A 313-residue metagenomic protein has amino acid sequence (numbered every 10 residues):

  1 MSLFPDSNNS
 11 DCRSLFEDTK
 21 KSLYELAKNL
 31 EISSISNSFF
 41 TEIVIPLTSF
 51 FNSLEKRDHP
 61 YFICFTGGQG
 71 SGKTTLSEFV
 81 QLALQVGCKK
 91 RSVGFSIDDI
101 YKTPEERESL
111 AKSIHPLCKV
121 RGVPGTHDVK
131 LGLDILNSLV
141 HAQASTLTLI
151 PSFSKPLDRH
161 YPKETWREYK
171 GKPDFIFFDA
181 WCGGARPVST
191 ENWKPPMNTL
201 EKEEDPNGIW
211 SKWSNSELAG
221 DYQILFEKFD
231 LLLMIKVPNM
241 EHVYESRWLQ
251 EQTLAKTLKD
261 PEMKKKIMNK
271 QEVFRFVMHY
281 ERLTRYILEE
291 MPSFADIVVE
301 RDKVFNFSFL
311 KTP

Functional and structural regions predicted by a protein language model:
M1-C64, G68: Extreme N-terminal, non-catalytic leader segments that precede Walker-type/kinase nucleotide-binding cores
S2-E17, F40, C182-P313: Conserved NTP phosphate-binding and transfer environment spanning the P-loop NTPase/kinase superfamily
I35, V93-S96, I100-D158: Conserved nucleotide-sensing/catalytic segment adjacent to the nucleotide-binding pocket in NTP-handling enzymes
K73: Conserved lysine of the Walker
L82-V93: Post-Walker A helix-loop "phosphate-sensing" segment adjacent to the P-loop in P-loop NTPases
S145-T146, K172-I176, L231: Loop/turn-to-beta-strand initiation segments
I176-C182: Switch II (G3) loop of P-loop NTPases
